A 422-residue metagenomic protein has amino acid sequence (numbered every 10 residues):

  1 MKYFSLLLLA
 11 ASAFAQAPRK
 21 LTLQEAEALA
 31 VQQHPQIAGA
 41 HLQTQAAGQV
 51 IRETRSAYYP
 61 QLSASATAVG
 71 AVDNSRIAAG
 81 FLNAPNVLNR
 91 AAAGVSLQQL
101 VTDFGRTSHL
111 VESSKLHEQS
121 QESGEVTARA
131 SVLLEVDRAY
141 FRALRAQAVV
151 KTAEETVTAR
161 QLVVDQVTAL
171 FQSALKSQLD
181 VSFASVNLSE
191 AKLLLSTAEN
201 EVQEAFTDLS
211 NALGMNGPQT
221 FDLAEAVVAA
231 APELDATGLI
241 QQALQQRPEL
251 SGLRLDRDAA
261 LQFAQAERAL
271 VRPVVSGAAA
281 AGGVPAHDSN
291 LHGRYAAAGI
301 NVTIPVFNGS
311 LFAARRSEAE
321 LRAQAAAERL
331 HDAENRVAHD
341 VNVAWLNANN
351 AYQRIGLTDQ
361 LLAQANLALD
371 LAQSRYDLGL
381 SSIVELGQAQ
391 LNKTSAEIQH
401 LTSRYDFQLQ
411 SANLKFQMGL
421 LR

Functional and structural regions predicted by a protein language model:
M1-Q32, R76-G80, S196-Q242, K415-R422: Terminal intrinsically disordered/low-complexity segments used for targeting and assembly
A28-T102, L134, N211-M215, I240-A314 (+3 more regions): A small-residue-enriched
A38-L42, R55-S56, S63, V87 (+10 more regions): Sec/SRP-type N-terminal targeting helices
A46, S56, E190-G217, Q360-L420: Short segments within alpha-helical structural elements
A128-Q242, A344-N347, A351, N392-K393 (+1 more regions): Periplasmic alpha-helical coiled-coil/stalk elements that build and connect Gram-negative outer-membrane
